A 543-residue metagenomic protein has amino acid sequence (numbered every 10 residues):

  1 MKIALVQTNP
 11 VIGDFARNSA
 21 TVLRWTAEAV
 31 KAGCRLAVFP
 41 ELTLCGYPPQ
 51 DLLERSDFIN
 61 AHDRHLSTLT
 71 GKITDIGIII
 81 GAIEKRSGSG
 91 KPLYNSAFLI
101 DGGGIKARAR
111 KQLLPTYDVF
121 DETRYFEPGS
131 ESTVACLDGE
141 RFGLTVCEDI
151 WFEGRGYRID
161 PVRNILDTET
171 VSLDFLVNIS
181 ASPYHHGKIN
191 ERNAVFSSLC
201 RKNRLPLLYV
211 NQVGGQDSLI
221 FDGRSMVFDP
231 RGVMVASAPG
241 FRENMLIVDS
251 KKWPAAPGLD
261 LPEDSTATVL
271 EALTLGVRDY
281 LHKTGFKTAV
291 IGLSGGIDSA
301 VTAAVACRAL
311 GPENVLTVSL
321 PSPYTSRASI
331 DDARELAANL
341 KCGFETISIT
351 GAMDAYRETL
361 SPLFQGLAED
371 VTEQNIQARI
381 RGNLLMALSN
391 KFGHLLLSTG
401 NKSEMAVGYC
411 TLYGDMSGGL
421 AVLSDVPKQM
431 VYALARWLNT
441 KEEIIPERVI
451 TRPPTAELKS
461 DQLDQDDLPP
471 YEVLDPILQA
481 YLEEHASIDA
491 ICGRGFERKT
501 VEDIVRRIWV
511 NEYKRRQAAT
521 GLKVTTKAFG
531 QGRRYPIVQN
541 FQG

Functional and structural regions predicted by a protein language model:
M1-G292, A303-P312, F344: Enzyme catalytic cores with a strong preference for nitrogen-chemistry domains
K2, R204, P230, A256-G295 (+1 more regions): ATP/NTP-dependent adenylation/nucleotidyl-transfer catalytic domains that generate, transfer, or process NMP-activated
